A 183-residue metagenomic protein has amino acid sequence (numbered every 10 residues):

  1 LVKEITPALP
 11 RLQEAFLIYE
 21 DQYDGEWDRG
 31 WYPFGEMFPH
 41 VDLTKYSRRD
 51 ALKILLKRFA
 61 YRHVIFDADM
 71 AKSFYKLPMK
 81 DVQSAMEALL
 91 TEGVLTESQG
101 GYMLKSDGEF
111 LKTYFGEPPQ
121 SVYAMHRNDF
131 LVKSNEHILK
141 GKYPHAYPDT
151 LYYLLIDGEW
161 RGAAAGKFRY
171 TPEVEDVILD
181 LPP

Functional and structural regions predicted by a protein language model:
L1-P183: Long, charged, low-complexity, helical-prone intrinsically disordered regions
